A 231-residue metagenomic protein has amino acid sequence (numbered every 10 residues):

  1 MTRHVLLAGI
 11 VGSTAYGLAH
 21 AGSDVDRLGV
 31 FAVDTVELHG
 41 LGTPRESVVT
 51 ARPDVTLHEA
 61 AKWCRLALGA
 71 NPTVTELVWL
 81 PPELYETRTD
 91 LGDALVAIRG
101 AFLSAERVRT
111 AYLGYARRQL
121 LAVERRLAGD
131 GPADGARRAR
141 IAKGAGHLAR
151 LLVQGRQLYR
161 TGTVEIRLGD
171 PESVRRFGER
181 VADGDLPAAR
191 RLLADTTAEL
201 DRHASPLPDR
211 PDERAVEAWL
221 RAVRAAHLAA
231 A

Functional and structural regions predicted by a protein language model:
M1, G17, L158-T161, L228: Glycine-centered secondary-structure boundary/capping sites
M1-T87: An N-terminal structural lobe/cap that precedes and organizes the functional/catalytic core across diverse proteins
T2-A8, G12, H20-G22, S47 (+5 more regions): Non-catalytic regulatory/linker segments of enzymes
F31, A67, L152-Y159, V223 (+1 more regions): Generic structural signal for hydrophobic core residues of well-folded globular domains
E86-L220: Conserved nucleotidyltransferase catalytic core and NTase-mimicking acidic/glycine-rich helix/loop elements in nucleic
